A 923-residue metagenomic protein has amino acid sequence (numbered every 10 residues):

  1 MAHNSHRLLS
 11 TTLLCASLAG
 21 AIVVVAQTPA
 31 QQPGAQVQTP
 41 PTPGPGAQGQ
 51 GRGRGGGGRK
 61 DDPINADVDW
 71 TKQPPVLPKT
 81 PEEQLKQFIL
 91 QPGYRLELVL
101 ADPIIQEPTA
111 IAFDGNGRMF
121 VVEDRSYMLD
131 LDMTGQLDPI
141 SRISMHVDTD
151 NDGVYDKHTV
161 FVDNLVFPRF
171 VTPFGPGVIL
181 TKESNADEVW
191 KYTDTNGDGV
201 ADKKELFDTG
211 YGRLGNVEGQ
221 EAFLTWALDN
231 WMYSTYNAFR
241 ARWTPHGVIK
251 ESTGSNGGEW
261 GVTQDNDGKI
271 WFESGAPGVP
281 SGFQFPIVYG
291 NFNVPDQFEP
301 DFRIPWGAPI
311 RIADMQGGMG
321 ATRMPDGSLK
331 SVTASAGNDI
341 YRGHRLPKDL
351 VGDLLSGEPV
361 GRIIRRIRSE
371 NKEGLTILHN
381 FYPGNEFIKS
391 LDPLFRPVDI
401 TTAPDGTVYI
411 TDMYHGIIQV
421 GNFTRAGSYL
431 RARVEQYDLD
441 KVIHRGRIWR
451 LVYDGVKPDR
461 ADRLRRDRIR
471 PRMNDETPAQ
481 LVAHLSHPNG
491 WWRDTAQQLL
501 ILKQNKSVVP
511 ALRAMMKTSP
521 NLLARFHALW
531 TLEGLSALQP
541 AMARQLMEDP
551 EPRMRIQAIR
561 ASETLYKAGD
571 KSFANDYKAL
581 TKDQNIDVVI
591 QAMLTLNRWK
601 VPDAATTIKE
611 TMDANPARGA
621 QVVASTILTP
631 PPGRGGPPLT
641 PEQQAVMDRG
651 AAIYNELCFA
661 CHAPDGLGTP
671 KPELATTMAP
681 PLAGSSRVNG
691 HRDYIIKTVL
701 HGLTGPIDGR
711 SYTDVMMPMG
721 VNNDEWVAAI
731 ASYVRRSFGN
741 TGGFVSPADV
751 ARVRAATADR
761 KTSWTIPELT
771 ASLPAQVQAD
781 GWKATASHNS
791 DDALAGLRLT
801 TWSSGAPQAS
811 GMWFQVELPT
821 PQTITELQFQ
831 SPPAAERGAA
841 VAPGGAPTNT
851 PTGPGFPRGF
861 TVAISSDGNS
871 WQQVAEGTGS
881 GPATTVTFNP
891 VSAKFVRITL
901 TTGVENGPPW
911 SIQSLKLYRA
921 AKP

Functional and structural regions predicted by a protein language model:
G51-Q480, I501, P843: Beta-propeller domains with acidic blade repeats across secreted/periplasmic ectodomains and cytosolic WD/CNH propellers
D67, V76-E82, T770-I824, P832-F856 (+4 more regions): Disordered, acidic Ser/Thr/Pro-rich linker "stalks" and the adjacent N-terminal cap of the next globular domain
I400, T411, I448, G650-D665 (+2 more regions): The canonical Cys-X-X-Cys-His
R465-P471, R493-Q504, L523-A537, M542-E548 (+5 more regions): Structural detector for internal amphipathic alpha-helices that build alpha-solenoid repeat scaffolds
D475-A479, P631-N655, L667-P670: Electrostatic cytochrome c docking/interface patches
P488-N489, P520-N521, P550-E551, Q584-N585 (+2 more regions): Short inter-helical turns and helix N-cap capping residues of alpha-solenoid HEAT/ARM repeat scaffolds
T676-A683, H701-R760: Axial heme c-ligation environment in periplasmic c-type cytochrome domains
T899-N906: Short beta-strand-plus-loop segments that form exposed binding edges in beta-rich domains
